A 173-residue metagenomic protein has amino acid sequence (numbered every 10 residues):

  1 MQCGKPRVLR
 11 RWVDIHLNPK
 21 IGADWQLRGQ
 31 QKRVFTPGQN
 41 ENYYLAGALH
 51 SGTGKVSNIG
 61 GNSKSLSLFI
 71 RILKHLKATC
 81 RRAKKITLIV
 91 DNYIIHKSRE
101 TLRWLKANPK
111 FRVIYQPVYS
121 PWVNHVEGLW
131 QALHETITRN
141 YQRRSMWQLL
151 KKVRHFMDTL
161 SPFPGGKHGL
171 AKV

Functional and structural regions predicted by a protein language model:
M1-K74: Extended, low-complexity cationic-aromatic segments
C3-K5, V126-V173: C-terminal anion-handling pockets and recognition modules
P6, I86-T87, R112: The start of beta-strands in P-loop NTPase/AAA+ ATPase cores
R11, A83-K97, Y119, N124: Acidic/histidine-rich, metal-coordinating catalytic segments
I15, Y119-V123, W147-L149: A short acidic, often aromatic-flanked loop/helix-cap motif at beta-alpha or helix-coil junctions that lines enzyme
Q31-G38, A107-H125, Y141-Q142: RNase H-like polynucleotidyl transferase catalytic core
L68-I86: Short, basic/hydrophobic alpha-helical segments
S98-N108: Short, aromatic/basic amphipathic alpha-helical patches
